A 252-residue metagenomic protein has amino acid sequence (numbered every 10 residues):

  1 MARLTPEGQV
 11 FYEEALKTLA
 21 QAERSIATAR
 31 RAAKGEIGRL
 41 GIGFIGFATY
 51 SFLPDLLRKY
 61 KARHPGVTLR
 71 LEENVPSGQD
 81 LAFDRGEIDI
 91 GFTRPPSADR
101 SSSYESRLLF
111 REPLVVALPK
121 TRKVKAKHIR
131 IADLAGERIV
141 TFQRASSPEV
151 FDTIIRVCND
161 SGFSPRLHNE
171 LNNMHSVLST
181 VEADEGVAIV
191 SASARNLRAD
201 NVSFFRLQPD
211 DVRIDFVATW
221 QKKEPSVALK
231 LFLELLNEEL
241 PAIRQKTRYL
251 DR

Functional and structural regions predicted by a protein language model:
R3-I37, P241: Alpha-helical "hinge/linker" immediately C-terminal to small N-terminal DNA-binding modules
T5-G8, I42, A82-D84, L134 (+2 more regions): Hydrophobic residues within well-ordered alpha-helices
I37-A98, L171: Central regulatory/effector-binding core of bacterial HTH transcription factors
F52, S203-R252: A late-sequence structural motif
V75-I88, R94, A145-S203: Hydrophobic hinge/microswitch elements
R100-R107, E112, H175-K223: Beta-alpha-beta core module
Y104-I139, V227-K230: Flexible hinge/capping segments at coil-to-helix
K127, R138-S161, S226-L233, L240-D251: Secondary-structure junction motif
